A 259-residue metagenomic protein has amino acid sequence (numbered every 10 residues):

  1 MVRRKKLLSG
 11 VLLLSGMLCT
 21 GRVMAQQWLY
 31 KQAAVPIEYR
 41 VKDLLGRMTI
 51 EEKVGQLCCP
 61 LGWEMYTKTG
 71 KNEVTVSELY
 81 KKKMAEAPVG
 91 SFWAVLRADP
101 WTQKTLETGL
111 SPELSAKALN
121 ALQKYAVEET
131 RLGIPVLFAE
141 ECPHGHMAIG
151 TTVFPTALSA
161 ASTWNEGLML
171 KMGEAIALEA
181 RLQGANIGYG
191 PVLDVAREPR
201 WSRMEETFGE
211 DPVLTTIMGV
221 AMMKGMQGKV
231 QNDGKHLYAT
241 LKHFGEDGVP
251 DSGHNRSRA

Functional and structural regions predicted by a protein language model:
M1-V11: Bacterial N-terminal signal peptides that target proteins for export
A25-A259: Glycoside hydrolase catalytic-domain context in secreted enzymes
